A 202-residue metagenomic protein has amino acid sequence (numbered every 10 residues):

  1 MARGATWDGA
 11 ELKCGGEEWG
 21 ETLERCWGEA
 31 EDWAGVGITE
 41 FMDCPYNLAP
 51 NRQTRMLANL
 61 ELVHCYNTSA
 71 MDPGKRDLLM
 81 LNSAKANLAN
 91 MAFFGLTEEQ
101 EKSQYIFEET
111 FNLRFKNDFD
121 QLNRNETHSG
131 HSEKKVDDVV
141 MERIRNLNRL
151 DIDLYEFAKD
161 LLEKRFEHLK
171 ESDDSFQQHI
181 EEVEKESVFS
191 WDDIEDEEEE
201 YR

Functional and structural regions predicted by a protein language model:
M1-F119: PAPS-dependent sulfotransferase catalytic domain
H64-D72, N82-S83, K116-R202: PAPS-dependent sulfotransferase catalytic core
